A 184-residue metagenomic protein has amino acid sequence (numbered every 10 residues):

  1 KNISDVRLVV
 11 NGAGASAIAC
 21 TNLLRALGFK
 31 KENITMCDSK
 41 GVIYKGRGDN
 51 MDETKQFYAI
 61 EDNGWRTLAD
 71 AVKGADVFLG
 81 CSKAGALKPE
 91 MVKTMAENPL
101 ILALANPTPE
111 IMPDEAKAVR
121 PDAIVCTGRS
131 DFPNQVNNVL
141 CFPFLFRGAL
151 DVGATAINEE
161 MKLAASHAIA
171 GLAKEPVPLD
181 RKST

Functional and structural regions predicted by a protein language model:
K1, D5, A103-S183: Adenosine-phosphate binding glycine-rich loop
K1-L79: Glycine-rich phosphate/diphosphate-binding loop of Rossmann-like nucleotide-binding domains
A13, A17, E61-G64, L68-A71 (+5 more regions): Generic structural signal for well-ordered, non-membrane alpha-helical segments in soluble metabolic enzymes
L24-A26, D49-M51, V92-T94, E115-V119 (+1 more regions): Short, glycine/charged-enriched secondary-structure capping and boundary segments
L24-G28, D38-G41, V72-K83, A96-P99 (+5 more regions): Structural signal for hydrophobic packing residues in well-ordered secondary-structure cores of soluble enzyme domains
F29, R47, K88-M91, D114-E115 (+1 more regions): A generic "cationic amphipathic patch" detector
K55-A123, R129-D131: Rossmann-like adenosine-cofactor binding region
